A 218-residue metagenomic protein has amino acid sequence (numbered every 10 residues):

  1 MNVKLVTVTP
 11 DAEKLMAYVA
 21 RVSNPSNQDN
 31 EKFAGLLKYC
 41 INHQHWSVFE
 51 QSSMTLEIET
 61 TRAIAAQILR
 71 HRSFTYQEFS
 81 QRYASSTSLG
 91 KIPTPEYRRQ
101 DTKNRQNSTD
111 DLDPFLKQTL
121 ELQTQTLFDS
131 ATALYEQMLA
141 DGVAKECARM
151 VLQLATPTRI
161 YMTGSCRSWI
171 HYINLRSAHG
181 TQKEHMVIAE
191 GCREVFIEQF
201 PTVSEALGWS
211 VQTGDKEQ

Functional and structural regions predicted by a protein language model:
M1-Q218: Family-specific signature for flavin-dependent thymidylate synthase
